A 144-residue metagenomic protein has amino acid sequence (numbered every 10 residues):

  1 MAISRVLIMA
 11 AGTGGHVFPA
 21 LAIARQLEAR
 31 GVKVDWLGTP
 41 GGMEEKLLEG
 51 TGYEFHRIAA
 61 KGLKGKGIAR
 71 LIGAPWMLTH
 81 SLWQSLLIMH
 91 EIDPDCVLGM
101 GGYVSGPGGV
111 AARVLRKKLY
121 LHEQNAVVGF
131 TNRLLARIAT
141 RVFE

Functional and structural regions predicted by a protein language model:
I3-A11, E28-H80: Conserved nucleotide-sugar phosphate-binding/catalytic loop shared by glycosyltransferases and other
I8-H16, C96, Y120-L121: Short, glycine-rich nucleotide/cofactor-binding loops
T13-G14, F18, G102-V104, A126-F130: Residue-level detector of alpha-helix initiation sites
H16-L27: Short amphipathic alpha-helix
L27-E28, A112: Hydrophobic alpha-helical packing residues
K33, M43, Y53-E54, R113-E144: Active-site-proximal region of nucleotide-activated glycan assembly enzymes, centered on histidine/acidic-rich loops
R57-K61, M100-G101, H122-N125: Short beta->alpha connector loops at strand-helix junctions that form conserved, small/polar/Pro-enriched
Q84-L98, S105-Y120, R133-R141: Glycosyltransferases and closely related glycan-assembly transferases that use nucleotide-activated donors
